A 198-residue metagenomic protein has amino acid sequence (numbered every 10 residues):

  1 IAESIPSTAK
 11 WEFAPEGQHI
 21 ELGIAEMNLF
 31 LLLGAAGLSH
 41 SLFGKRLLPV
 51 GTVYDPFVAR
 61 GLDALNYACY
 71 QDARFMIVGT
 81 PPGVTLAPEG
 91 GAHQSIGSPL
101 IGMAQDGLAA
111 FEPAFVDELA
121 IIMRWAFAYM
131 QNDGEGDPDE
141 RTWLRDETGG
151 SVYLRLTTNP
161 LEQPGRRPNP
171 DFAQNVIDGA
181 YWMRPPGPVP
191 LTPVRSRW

Functional and structural regions predicted by a protein language model:
I1-P164, F172-V176: Thiamine diphosphate
E135, F172-W198: Long hydrophobic segments that form regular secondary structure
